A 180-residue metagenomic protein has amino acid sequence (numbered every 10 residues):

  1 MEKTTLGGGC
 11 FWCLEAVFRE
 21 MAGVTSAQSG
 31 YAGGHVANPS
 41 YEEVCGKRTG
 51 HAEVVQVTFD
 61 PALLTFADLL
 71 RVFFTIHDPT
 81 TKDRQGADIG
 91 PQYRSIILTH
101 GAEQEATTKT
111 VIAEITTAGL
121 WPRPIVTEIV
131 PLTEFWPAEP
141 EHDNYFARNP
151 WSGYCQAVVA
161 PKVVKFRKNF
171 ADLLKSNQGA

Functional and structural regions predicted by a protein language model:
M1-A180: Flexible coil/turn and secondary-structure edge motifs
